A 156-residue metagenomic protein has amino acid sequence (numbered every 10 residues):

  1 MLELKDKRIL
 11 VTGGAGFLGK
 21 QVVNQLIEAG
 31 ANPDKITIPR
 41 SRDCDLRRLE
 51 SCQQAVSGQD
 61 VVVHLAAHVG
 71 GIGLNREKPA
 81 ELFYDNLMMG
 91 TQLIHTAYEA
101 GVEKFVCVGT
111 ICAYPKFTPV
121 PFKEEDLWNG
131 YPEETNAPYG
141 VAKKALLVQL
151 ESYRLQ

Functional and structural regions predicted by a protein language model:
K5-D6, V102: Phosphate-coordination loops involved in phosphoryl transfer and adenosine-cofactor binding
K7-I27: N-terminal Rossmann NAD(P)H-binding glycine-rich loop of SDR-like oxidoreductase domains
T12, P39, V62-H68, F105-I111: SDR active-site strand-loop-helix element
Q21, Q25, A29, T96 (+1 more regions): Rossmann-fold NAD(P)-dependent oxidoreductase module
P33-C52: Adenosine-cofactor binding site in Rossmann-like domains, unifying the SAM/SAH pocket of S-adenosylmethionine-dependent
L46-N86, T96-E99: NAD(P)H-binding glycine-rich loop region in Rossmannoid oxidoreductase-like domains and their noncatalytic homologs
T91-N136: Conserved Rossmann-fold NAD(P)-dependent oxidoreductase catalytic core, especially the SDR/UDP-sugar
Q92, E134-Q156: Active-site Tyr-X1-5-Lys
